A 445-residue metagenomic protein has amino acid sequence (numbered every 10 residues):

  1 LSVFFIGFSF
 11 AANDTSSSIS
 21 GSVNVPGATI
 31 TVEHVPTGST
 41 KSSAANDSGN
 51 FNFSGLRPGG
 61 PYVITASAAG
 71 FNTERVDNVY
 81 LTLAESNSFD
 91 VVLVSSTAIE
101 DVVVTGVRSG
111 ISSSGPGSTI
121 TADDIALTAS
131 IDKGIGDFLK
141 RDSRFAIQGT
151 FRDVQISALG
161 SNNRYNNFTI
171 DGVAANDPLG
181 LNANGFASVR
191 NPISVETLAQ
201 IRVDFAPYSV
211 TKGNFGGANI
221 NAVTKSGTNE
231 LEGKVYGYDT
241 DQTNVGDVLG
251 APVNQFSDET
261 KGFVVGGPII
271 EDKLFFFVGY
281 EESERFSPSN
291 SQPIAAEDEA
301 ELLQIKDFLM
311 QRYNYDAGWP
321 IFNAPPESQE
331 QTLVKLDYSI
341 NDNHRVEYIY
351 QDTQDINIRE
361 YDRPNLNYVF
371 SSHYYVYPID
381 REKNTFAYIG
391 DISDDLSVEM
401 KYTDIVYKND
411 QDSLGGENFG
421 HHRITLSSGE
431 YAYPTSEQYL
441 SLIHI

Functional and structural regions predicted by a protein language model:
F10-V103: Periplasm-facing N-terminal accessory domains of Gram-negative outer-membrane beta-barrel systems
N46, N72, D77-D90, D101-S226 (+1 more regions): Periplasmic N-terminal accessory/gating domains of Gram-negative outer-membrane beta-barrel systems
T121, A183-A187, R202-D204, G246-L249 (+4 more regions): Extracytoplasmic loops and strand-loop junctions of Gram-negative outer membrane beta-barrel proteins
G134, D153, S188, L198 (+5 more regions): Transmembrane beta-barrel architecture of outer-membrane proteins
A199-Y208, G216-N221, N229-G267, V278-E281 (+1 more regions): Short strand-turn segments of transmembrane beta-barrel domains in outer membranes, especially the first one or two
P207, G237-T243, E282-F286, D352-I356 (+1 more regions): Transmembrane beta-strands of outer-membrane beta-barrel pores
E232, N254-I356, I379-V398: Transmembrane beta-barrel wall of Gram-negative outer-membrane proteins
S328, N341-I443: Replace "related TpsB outer-membrane translocases also match" with "some related outer-membrane beta-barrels such as
